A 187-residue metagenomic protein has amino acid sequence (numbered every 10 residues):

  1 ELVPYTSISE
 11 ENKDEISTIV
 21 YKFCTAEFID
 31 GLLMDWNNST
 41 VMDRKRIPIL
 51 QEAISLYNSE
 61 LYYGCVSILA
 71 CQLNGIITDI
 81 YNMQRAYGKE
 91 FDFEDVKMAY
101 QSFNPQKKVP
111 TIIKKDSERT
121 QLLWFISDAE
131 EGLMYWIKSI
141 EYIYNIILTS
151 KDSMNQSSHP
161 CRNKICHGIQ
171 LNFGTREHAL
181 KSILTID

Functional and structural regions predicted by a protein language model:
E1-W36: Internal, Lys/Arg-enriched amphipathic helical interaction segments that engage polyanionic partners
E10, E27, G31, D43 (+4 more regions): A generic structural signal for ordered alpha-helices
D14, D35, I47, I54 (+2 more regions): Generic, low-specificity signal for short hydrophobic/alpha-helical stretches with a mild N-terminal bias, encompassing
E15, I19, E27-G31, P48 (+5 more regions): Exposed alpha-helical structural elements
S17-Y21, S39, Q51, V66 (+2 more regions): Generic structural signal for short, flexible, solvent-exposed coil/loop and linker residues
F23, F28-K45, D128, I147-K151: An acidic intrinsically disordered interaction segment
W36-N74: A long, hydrophobic alpha-helical segment
Y63-D187: Amphipathic, oligomerization/interface secondary-structure segments
